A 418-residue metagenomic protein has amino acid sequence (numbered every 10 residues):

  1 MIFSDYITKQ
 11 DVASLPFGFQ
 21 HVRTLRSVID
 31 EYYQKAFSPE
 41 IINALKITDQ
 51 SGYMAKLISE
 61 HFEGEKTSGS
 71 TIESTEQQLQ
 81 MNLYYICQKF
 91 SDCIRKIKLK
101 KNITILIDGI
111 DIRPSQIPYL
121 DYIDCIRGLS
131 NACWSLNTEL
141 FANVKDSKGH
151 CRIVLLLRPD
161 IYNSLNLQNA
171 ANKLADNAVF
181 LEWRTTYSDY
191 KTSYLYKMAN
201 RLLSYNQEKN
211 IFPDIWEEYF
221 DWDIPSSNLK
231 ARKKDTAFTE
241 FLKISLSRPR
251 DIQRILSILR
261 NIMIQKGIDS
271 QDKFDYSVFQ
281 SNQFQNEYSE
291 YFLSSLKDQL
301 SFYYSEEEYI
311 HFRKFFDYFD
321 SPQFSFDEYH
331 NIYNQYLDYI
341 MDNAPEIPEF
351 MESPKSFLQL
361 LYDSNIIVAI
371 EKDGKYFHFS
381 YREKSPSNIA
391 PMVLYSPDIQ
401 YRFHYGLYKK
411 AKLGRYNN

Functional and structural regions predicted by a protein language model:
M1-T104, R113, P159-Y162, E352 (+1 more regions): P-loop NTPase nucleotide-binding core
M1-T48, D176, R184, S188-Q207 (+4 more regions): Extended charged low-complexity segments that act as oligomerization/scaffolding linkers
F3-V12, S115-Y119, A142, S164-N166 (+3 more regions): Short, solvent-exposed secondary-structure capping/transition elements
L25-Y32, S59-M81, L136-D146, E182-T185 (+2 more regions): Charged, low-complexity, helix/coiled-coil-prone segments
P39-I58, S135-S147, N177-M198, S245-S257 (+3 more regions): Hydrophobic transmembrane alpha-helix bundles
Y84-L106, I110-L229: The catalytic "switch" region of P-loop NTPases
A231-N418: C-terminal leucine-rich, beta-strand-based interaction scaffolds used for sensing/assembly
